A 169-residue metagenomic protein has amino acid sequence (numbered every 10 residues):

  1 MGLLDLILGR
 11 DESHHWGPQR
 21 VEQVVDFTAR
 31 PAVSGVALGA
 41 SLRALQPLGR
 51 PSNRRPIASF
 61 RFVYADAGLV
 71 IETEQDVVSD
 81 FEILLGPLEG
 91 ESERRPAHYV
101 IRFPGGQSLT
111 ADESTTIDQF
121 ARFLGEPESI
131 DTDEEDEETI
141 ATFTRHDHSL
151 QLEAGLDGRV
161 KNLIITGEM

Functional and structural regions predicted by a protein language model:
G2-M169: Short helix/turn-capping signatures at newly exposed starts of structured segments
